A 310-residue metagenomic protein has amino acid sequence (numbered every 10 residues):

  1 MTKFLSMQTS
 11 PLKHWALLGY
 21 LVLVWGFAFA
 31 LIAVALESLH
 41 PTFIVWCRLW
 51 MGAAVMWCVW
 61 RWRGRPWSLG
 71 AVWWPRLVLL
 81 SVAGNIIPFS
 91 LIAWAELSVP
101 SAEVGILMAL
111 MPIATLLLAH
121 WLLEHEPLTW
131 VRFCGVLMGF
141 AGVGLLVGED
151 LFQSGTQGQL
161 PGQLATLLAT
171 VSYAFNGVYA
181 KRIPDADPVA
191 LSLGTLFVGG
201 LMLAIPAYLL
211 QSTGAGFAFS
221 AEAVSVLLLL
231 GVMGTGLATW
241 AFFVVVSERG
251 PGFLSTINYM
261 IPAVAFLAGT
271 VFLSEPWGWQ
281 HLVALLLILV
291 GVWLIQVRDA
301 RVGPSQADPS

Functional and structural regions predicted by a protein language model:
T2-C47, W94, F152-R182, L201-I205 (+1 more regions): Glycine-/small-residue-enriched transmembrane alpha-helix faces in small-molecule transporters and effluxers
L23-V24, A28-I32, W57-M108, A141 (+2 more regions): Specific transmembrane alpha-helical segments of multi-pass solute transporters/efflux pumps, especially DMT/EamA
F27, L31-V34, S38, G52-G70 (+6 more regions): Membrane-interface helix-cap regions at the ends of transmembrane helices in multi-pass membrane proteins
A35, I44, R48, A95 (+6 more regions): Hydrophobic/aromatic residues within transmembrane alpha-helices of multi-pass small-molecule transporters
F43-A54, G84, I92-V131, A169 (+1 more regions): Specific alpha-helical transmembrane segments that line the substrate/conduction pathway and gating interfaces
V45-C47, N85, V104-L110, V178-L201 (+1 more regions): Helix-helix packing/entry segments at the starts of transmembrane helices
M56, T115-L117, W121, L145-L146 (+4 more regions): Transmembrane alpha-helical segments that form core, pore/gating elements of small-molecule transporters/exporters
M56, V78, A109, L118 (+4 more regions): Hydrophobic transmembrane alpha-helices of multi-pass small-molecule transport proteins
